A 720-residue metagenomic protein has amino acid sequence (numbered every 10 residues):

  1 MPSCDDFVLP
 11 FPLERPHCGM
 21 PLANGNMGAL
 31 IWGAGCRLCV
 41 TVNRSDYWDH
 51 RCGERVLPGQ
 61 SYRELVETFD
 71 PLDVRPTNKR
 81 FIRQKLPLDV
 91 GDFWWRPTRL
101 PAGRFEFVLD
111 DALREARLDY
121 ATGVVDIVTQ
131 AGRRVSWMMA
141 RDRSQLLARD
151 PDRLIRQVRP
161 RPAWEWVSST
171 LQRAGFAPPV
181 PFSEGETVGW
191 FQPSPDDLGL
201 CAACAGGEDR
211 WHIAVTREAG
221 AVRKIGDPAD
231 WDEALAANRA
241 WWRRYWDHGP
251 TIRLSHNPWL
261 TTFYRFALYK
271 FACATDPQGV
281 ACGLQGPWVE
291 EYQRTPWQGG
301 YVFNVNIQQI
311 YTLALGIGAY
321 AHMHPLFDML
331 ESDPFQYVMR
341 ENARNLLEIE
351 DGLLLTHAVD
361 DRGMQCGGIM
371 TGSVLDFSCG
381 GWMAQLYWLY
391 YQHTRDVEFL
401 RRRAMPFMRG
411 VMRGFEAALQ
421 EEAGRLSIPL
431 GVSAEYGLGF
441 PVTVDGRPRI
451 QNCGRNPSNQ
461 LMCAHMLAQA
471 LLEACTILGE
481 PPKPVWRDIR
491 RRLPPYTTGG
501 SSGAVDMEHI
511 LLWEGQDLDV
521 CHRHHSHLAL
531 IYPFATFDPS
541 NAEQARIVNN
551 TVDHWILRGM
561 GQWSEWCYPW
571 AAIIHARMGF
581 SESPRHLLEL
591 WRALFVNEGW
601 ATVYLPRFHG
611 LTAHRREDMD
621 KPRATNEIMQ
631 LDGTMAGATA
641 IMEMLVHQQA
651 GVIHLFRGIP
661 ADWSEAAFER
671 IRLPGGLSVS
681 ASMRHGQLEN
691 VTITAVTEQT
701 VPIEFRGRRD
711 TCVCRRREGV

Functional and structural regions predicted by a protein language model:
M1-G300, Y320-H324, L330-R340, G479 (+4 more regions): Acidic/polar, glycine-enriched structural segments that form the non-catalytic walls/loops of the carbohydrate-binding
P12-L13, A131-G132, E290-P296, N304-Q309 (+4 more regions): Flexible glycine/proline-enriched surface loops and loop-helix/loop-strand junctions
R37, F303-Q336, G372, D376-H393 (+4 more regions): Active-site core of glycosidic bond-cleaving carbohydrate-active enzymes
F81-D110, I628-V679: Catalytic cores of secreted or luminal carbohydrate-active enzymes
G286-Y301, E350-R402, E416-R487: The feature captures the catalytic groove of carbohydrate-active enzymes
F327-L330, P334-C366: Active-site cradle of extracellular carbohydrate-active enzymes
T443, R449-C453, L655-V696: Surface beta-strand/loop "capping" patches
H685-V720: C-terminal beta-sandwich/jelly-roll accessory domains of carbohydrate-active enzymes
